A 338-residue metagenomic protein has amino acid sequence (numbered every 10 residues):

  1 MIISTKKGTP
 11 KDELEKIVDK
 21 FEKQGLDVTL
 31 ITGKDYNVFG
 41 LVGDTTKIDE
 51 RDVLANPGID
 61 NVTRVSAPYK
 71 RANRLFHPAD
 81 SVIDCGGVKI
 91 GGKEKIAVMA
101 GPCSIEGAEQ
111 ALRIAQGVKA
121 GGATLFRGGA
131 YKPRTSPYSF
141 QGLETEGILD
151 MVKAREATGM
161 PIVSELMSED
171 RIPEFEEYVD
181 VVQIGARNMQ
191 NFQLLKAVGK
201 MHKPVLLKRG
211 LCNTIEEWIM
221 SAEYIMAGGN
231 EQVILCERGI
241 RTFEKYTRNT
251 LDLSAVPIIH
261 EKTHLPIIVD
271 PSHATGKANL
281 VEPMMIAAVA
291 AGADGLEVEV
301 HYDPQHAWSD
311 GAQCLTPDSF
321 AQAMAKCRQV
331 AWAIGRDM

Functional and structural regions predicted by a protein language model:
K6, L143, G159-S168, D180-F192 (+3 more regions): Catalytic beta/alpha-barrel core
K7-G8, K95-R113, P137-Q141, P161-E165 (+3 more regions): Active-site mouth loops of central-metabolism enzymes
A67-M99, A325, W332-M338: N-terminal amphipathic alpha-helix/helix-capping segment at the start of soluble metabolic enzymes
R74-A79, A108, S136-D150, D170-R171 (+4 more regions): Active-site-adjacent beta->alpha loops and helix N-cap segments on the catalytic face of soluble alpha/beta enzymes
I96-P102, T124-G128, I162-S164, D180-I184 (+4 more regions): Hydrophobic faces of well-ordered beta-strands that scaffold small-molecule active sites in alpha/beta enzyme cores
R127-T145, H301-C314: Glycine-rich, proline-tolerant flexible connector loops at the mouths of alpha/beta enzymes
F140-S164, A197-P204, L253-I268, Q313-D337: Alpha-helix-loop-beta-strand connector modules within alpha/beta enzyme cores
M201-V300: Catalytic alpha/beta core domains of metabolic enzymes, predominantly
